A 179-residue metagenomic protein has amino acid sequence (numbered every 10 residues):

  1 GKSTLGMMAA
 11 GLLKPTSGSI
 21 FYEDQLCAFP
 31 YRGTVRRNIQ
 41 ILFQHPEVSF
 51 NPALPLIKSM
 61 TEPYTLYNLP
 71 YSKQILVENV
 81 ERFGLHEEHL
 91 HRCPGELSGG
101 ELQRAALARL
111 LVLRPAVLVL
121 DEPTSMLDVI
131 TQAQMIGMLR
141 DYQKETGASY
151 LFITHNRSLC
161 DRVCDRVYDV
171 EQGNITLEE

Functional and structural regions predicted by a protein language model:
A10: Helix-to-loop junction immediately C-terminal to a conserved catalytic motif
G18-A28, V35-R37: Conserved ABC transporter NBD signature motif
H45, P52-L66: Q-loop/switch helix immediately C-terminal to the Walker
K73-E88: Conserved ABC ATPase "signature" region
C93-L97, E101: Conserved ABC ATPase signature
R114: Conserved catalytic motifs of ABC-family nucleotide-binding domains
L118-D121: Catalytic Walker B motif of ABC-type/P-loop ATPase nucleotide-binding domains
